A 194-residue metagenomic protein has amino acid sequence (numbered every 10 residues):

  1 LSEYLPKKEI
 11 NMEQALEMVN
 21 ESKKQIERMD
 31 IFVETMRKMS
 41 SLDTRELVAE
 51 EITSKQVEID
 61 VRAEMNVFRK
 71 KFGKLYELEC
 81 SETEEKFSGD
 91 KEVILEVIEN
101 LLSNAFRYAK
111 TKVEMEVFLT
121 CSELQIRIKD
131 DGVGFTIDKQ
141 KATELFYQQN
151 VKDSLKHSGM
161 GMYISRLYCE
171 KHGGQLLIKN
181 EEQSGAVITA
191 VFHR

Functional and structural regions predicted by a protein language model:
E21-M29: Short alpha-helical segment of the dimerization/phosphotransfer core of two-component systems
D43-E50, E82, K86-G89: Conserved micro-motifs of the catalytic ATP-binding
E99-N100, N104: Conserved polar catalytic motif of the HATPase_c/GHKL fold
K112-S122: Short beta-strand/loop element within the Bergerat-fold HATPase_c
F135-Q148: Short conserved segment of the HATPase_c
G161-S165: Short alpha-helical Gxxx[C/S/T] motif in the catalytic ATP-binding
